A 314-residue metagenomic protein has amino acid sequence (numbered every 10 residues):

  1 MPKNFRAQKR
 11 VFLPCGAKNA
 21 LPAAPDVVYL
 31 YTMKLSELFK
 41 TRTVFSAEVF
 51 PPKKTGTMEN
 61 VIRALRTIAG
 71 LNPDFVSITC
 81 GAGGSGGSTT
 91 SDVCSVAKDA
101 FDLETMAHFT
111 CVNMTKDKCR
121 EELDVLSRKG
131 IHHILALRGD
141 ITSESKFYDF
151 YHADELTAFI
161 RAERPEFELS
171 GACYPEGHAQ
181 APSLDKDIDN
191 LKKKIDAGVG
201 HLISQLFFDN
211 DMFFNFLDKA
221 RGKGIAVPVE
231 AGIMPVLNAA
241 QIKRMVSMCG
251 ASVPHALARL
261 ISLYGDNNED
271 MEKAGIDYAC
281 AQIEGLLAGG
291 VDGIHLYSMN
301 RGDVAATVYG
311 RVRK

Functional and structural regions predicted by a protein language model:
F12-P14, K18-T32: Short, positively charged and aromatic/hydrophobic N-terminal segments
Y29-A47, K54, A258: N-terminal amphipathic alpha-helix/helix-capping segment at the start of soluble metabolic enzymes
L35, T57-M58, G84-V96, T115-E121 (+4 more regions): Active-site-adjacent beta->alpha loops and helix N-cap segments on the catalytic face of soluble alpha/beta enzymes
V44-N60, M106-D117, S170-K186, Y264-D277: Active-site mouth loops of central-metabolism enzymes
S46, S77, M106, L135-A136 (+2 more regions): Conserved beta-strand positions in the central sheet of alpha/beta enzyme cores
E48, V76, L126, K194 (+3 more regions): Conserved, mostly hydrophobic/aromatic
V49-P52, T79-G83, H108-M114, G139-I141 (+5 more regions): Active-site beta-loop-alpha junctions enriched in small/polar residues
H152-Y174, Q180, G224-I276, A281 (+1 more regions): Active-site pocket-lining/capping segments in soluble small-molecule metabolic enzymes
